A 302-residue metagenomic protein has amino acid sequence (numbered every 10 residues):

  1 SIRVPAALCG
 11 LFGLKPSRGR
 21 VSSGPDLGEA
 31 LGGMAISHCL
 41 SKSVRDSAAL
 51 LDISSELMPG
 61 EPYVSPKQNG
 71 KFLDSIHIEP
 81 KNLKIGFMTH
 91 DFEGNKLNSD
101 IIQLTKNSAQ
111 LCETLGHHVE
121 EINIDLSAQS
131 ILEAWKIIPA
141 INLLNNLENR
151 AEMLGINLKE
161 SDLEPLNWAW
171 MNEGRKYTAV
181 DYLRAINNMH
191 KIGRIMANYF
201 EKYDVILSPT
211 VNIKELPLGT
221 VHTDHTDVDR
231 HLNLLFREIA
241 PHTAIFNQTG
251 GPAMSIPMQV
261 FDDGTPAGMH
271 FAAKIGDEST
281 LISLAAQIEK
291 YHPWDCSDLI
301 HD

Functional and structural regions predicted by a protein language model:
S1-T89, G94, K106-H118, L183-N187 (+3 more regions): Structural helix-boundary/capping segments
A7-G10, E133-A140, H222-D224, M269-F271: Short low-complexity, flexible loop/linker segments enriched in glycine and/or proline with clustered acidic
R20, D74-T89, I138-A197, P209-I213 (+2 more regions): Short helix-loop capping/hinge segments that flank enzyme active sites or metal/cofactor-binding pockets
G33, P62-N69, L83-K84, T89-H90 (+2 more regions): Flexible, acidic loop-helix segments that line cofactor/substrate-binding pockets
V64-K67, R184, L216-A240: Short, surface-exposed loop/helix-turn segments at secondary-structure junctions that function as lids/hinges flanking
N95-Q103: Glycine- and acidic-residue-enriched helix-capping/strand-helix junction motifs
L97, I131, L216-G219: Short glycine-/acidic-enriched loop or helix-start segments at secondary-structure transitions that form or flank
D204-I206: Conserved acidic residues
